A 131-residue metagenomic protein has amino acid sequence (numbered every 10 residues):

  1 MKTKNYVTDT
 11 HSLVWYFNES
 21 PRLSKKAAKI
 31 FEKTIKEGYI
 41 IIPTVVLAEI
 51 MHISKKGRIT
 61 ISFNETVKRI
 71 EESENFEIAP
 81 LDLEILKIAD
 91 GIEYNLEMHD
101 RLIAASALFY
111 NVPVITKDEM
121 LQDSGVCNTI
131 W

Functional and structural regions predicted by a protein language model:
M1-I42, K56-R69, S124: Short, well-structured N-terminal submotif of metal-dependent ribonuclease cores
M1-K4, S73, A104-W131: Acidic, PIN/NYN-like endoribonuclease modules and their adjacent C-terminal/linker elements
D9, E49, D100, D118: Acidic active-site catalytic centers that drive phospho-/nucleotidyl reactions and related ester hydrolyses
T10, T44, L83, D100-R101: Conserved glycosyltransferase catalytic-site signature
I41, A79, I130: General small-molecule cofactor/ligand-binding pocket signal
V67-E93: Acidic catalytic patch
Y94-H99: Donor nucleotide-sugar recognition loop
